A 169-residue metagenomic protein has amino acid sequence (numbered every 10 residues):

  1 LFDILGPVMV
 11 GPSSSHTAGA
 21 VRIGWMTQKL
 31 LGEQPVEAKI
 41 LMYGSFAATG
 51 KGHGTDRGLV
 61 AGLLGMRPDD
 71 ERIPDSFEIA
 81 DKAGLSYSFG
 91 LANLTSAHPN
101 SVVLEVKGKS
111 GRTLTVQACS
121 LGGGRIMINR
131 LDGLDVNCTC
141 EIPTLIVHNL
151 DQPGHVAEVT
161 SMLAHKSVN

Functional and structural regions predicted by a protein language model:
L1-M9, A38-L41: Short, hydrophobic/aliphatic alpha-helical segments
G6-M26: Conserved phosphate/anionic-ligand binding catalytic regions in large, soluble enzymes, centered on
W25-L30, G124-R125: An N-terminal amphipathic alpha-helical segment
Q28-K39, R67, I73-P74, P99 (+1 more regions): Non-transmembrane, aqueous-exposed alpha-helical and coiled segments at domain scale
K39-K82: A structural-propensity feature for long, helix-poor, extended segments
D81, S86-S120: C-terminal edge-of-domain segments
F89, R112-N169: A conserved regulatory-domain signal marking ACT and ACT-like small-molecule sensing domains and adjacent regulatory
